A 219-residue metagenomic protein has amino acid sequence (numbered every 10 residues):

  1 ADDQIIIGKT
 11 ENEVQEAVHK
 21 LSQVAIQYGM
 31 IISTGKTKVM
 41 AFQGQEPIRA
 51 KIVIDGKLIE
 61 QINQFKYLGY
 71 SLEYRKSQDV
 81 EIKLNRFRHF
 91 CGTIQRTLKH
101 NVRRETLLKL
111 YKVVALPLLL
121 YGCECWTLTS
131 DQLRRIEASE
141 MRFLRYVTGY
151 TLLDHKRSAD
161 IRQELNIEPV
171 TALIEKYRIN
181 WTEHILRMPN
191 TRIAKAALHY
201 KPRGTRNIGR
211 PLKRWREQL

Functional and structural regions predicted by a protein language model:
A1-L219: Short linear motifs embedded in intrinsically disordered, charge-biased segments
